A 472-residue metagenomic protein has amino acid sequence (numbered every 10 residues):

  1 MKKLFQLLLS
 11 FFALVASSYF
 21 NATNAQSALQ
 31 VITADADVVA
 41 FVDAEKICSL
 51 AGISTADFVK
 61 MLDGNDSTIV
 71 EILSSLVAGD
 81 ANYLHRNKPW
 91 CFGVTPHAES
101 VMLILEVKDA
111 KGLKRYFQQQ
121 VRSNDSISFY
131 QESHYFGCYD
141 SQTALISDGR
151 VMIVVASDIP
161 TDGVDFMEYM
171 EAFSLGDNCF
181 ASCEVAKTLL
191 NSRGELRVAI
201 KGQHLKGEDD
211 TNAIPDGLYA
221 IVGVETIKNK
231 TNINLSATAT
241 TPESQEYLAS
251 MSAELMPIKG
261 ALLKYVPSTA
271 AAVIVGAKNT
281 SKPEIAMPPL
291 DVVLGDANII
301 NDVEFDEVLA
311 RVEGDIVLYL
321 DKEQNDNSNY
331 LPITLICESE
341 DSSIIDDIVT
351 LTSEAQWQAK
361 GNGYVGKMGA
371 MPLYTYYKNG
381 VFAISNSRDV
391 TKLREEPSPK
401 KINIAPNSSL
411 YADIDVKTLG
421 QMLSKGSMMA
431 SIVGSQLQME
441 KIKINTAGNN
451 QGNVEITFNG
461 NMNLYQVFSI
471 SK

Functional and structural regions predicted by a protein language model:
M1-Q30, T457-K472: Bacterial Sec-dependent N-terminal signal peptides
Q26-D63: N-terminal mature-domain "stem" immediately C-terminal to a signal peptide or N-terminal signal-anchor/transmembrane
S27-Q30, S244-Y265, I384, D389-K400: Interface amphipathic segments
V38, E45-S49, A98-S100, A110-G112 (+1 more regions): Primarily extracytoplasmic ectodomains and periplasmic/lumenal surface modules that are beta-strand-rich
V38, S252-I344: Extended non-catalytic domains of envelope/secretory-pathway proteins
A40, D80-C183, E313-S408: Single conserved position on a long alpha-helix in the C-terminal lobe of the eukaryotic protein kinase
C48-L84: N-terminal, post-signal-peptide region of Sec/Tat-exported proteins
G163-G276, I414-K472: Leucine-rich, highly hydrophobic segment in Treponema pallidum outer-membrane-associated proteins
